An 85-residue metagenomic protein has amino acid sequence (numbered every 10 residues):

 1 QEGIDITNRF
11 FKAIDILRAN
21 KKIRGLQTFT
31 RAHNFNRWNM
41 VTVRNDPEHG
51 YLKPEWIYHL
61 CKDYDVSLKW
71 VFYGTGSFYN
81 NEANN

Functional and structural regions predicted by a protein language model:
Q1-D5, F72-N85: Short, charged recognition helix plus adjacent turn of helix-turn-helix-like nucleic-acid-binding domains
Q1-R31: A short, Lys/Arg-rich alpha-helix, primarily the initiator
R9-K12, N39, W56-H59: Pre-recognition alpha-helix immediately N-terminal to the DNA-recognition helix within helix-turn-helix or winged-helix
K12, T42, Y73: DNA-binding alpha-helical recognition surfaces that contact promoter or target DNA
I23, D46-K62, F78: Short, basic-rich loop-to-helix N-cap that marks the start of a DNA-contacting helix
N34-L52: Recognition helix of helix-turn-helix/homeodomain-like DNA-binding domains that insert into the DNA major groove
